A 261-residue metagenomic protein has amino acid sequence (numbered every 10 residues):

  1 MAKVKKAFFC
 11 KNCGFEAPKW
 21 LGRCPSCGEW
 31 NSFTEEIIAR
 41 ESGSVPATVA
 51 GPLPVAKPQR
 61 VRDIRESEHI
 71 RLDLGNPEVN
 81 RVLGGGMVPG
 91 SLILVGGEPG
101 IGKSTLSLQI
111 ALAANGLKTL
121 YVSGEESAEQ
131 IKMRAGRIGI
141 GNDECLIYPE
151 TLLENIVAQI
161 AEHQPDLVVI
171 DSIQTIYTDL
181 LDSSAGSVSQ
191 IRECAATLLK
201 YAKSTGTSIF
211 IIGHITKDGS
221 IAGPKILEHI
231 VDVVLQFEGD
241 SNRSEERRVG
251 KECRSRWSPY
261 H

Functional and structural regions predicted by a protein language model:
A2-K5, E16-I93, A113, L117-K118: Detector for small/aliphatic-rich hydrophobic stretches
K11, P25-G28, R247: Cys/His/Pro-rich metal-binding microdomains
G90, E98, L108-T197: Conserved inter-motif catalytic segment of the P-loop NTP-binding fold
K103: Conserved lysine of the Walker
T175, K217, S255: Residues immediately C-terminal
L199-K251: Phosphate-binding/switch region of NTP-binding enzymes
G250-H261: Positively charged, low-complexity/disordered segments
